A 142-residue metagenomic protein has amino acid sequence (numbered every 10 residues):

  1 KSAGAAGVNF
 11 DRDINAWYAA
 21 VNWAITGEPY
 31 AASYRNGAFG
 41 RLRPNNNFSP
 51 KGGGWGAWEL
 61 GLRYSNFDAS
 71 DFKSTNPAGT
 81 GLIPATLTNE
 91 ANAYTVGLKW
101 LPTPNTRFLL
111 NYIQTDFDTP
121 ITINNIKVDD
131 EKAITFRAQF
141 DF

Functional and structural regions predicted by a protein language model:
K1-F142: Outer-membrane beta-barrel pore domains
